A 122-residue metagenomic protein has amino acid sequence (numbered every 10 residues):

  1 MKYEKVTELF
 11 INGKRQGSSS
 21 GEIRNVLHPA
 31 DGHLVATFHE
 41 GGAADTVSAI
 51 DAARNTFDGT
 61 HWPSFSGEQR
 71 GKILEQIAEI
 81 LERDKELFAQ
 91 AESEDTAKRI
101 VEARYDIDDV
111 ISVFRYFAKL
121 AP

Functional and structural regions predicted by a protein language model:
M1-F38, K72, Q76, D108: Terminal low-complexity tails and localization/encapsulation signals of metabolic enzymes
V35-P122: Glycine-rich loop-to-alpha-helix module at the N-terminal edge of alpha/beta enzyme cores
